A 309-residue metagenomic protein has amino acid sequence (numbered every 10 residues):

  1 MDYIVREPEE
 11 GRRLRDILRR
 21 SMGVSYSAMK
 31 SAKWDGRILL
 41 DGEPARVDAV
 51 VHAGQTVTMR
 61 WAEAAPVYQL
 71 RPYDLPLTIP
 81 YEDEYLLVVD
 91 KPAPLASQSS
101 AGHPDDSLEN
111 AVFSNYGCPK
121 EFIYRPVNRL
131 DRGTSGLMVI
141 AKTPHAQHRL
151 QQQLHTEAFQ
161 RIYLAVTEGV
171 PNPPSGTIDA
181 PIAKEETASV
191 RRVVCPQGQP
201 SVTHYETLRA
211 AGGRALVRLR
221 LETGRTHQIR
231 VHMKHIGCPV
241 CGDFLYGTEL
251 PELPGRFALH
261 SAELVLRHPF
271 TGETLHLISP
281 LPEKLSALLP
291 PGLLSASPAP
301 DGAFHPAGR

Functional and structural regions predicted by a protein language model:
M1-S31, L77, Q199, R209-G212 (+2 more regions): Pseudouridine synthases involved in rRNA/tRNA modification
M1-T177, P181-E186, I278-G292, F304-R309: RNA pseudouridine synthases
G42-P44, G212-R220: Short histidine-centered loop motifs in beta-beta connectors
R46-V50, R218, R256: Short, surface-exposed secondary-structure edge patches
R60-A62, E186-S189, P200, F244-L250: Short Pro/Gly-enriched beta-strand edge/turn motifs at strand-loop
R71-D74, V194-T203, A258-L259: Short coil-to-beta-strand transition motifs
I79, T167, H204-T207, V240: Conserved hydrophobic positions within beta-strands
L87, Y163, A215-V217, H260-A262: Short beta-strand micro-motifs in enzyme catalytic cores
